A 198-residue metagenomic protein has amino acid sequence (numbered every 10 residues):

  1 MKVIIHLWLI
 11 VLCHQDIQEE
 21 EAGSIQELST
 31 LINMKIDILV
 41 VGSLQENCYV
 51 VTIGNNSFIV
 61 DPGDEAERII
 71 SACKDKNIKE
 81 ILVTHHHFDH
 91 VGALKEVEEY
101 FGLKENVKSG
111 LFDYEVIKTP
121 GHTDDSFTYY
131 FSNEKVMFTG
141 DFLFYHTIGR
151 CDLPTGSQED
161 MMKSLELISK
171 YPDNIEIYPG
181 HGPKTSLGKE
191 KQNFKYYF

Functional and structural regions predicted by a protein language model:
M1-Q26: Short, positively charged low-complexity motifs
L31-K76, T128-G140: Conserved beta-strand hairpin/beta-sheet module of binuclear metal-dependent hydrolase folds, prominently
V41-S43, P120-T123: A short catalytic or substrate-binding loop motif that flags glycine-/basic-rich loops and adjacent residues that bind
S57, D124-F198: Metallo-beta-lactamase
V60-P62, K79-H86, K118-G121, F138-G140 (+1 more regions): Active-site neighborhood of phospho(di)ester-bond hydrolases with catalytic His/Asp-centered motifs
P62, V91, M161, L165: Aromatic/hydrophobic pocket-lining residues that form the small-molecule binding cavity in soluble enzyme cores
E67-N106: Active-site metal-binding motif and surrounding structural segment of the metallo-beta-lactamase
Y114-E115: Conserved N-terminal boundary motif of the eukaryotic protein kinase catalytic domain
